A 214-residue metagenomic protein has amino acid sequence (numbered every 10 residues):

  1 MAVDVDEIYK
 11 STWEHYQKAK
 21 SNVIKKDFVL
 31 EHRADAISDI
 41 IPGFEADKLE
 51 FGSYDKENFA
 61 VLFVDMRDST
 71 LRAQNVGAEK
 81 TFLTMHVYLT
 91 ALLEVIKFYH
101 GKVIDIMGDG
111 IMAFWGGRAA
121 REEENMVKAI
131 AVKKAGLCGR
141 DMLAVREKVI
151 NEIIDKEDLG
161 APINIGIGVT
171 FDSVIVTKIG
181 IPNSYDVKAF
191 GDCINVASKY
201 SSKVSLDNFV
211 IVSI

Functional and structural regions predicted by a protein language model:
M1-K56: Regulatory cytosolic signal-relay segments
D47-K134: Catalytic NTP-binding/metal-coordinating core of nucleotidyl cyclase/transferase enzymes
V87, L137, N164, K188-N195: Charged, alpha-helix-enriched surfaces in structured cytosolic catalytic cores of large nucleotide-utilizing machines
L93, K97, G180, S198-S201: Signal for well-folded cores of large energy- and translation-related assemblies
H100-A131, V149-F190: Catalytic core of nucleotidyl cyclases, primarily class III adenylyl/guanylyl cyclases
L137-A144: Acidic, glycine-rich loop-and-strand cores that form catalytic or ligand-binding grooves in diverse globular domains
R146, I150, S201-V204: Conserved NTP-handling cores and scaffolds of large molecular machines
T170-D172, D192-I214: Catalytic/regulatory signature loops of cyclic-dinucleotide turnover enzymes and related class III nucleotidyl cyclases
